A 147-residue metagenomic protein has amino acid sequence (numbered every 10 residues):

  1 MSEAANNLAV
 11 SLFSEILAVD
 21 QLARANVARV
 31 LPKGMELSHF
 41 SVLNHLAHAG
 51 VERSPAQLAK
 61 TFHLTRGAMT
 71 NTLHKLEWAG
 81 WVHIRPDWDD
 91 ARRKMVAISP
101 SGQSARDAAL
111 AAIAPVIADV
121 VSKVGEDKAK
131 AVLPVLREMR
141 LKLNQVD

Functional and structural regions predicted by a protein language model:
M1-A4, D127-D147: C-terminal regulatory/oligomerization modules of transcriptional regulators
M1-K33: N-terminal leader segment of winged-helix/HTH proteins
L8, S38-H39, S101, K128: N-terminal positioning helix adjacent to the helix-turn-helix/winged-helix DNA-binding module
I16, L43-L46, L136: Hydrophobic structural patches
I16-V19, A23-V27, F62, A105-V124 (+1 more regions): Alpha-helical linker/hinge and terminal dimerization helices associated with HTH transcriptional regulators
Q21, A25-T65: N-terminal helix-turn-helix DNA-binding core of bacterial DNA-binding proteins
H74-P134: Charged, amphipathic alpha-helical coiled-coil/dimerization segments
